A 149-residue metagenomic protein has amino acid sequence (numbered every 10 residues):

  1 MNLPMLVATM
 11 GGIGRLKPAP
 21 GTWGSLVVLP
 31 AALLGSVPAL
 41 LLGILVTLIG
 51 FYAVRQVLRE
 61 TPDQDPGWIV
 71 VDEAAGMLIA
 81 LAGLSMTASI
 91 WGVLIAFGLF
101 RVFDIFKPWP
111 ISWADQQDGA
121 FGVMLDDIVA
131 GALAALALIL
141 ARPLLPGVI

Functional and structural regions predicted by a protein language model:
M1-D63, G67, A74-I149: Hydrophobic alpha-helical transmembrane segments
